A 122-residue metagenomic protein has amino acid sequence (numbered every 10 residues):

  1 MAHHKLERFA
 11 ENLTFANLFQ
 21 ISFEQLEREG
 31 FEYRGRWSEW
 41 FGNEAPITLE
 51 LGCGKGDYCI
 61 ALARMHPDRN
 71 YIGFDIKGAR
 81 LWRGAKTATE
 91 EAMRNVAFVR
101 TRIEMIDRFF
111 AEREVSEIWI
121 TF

Functional and structural regions predicted by a protein language model:
M1-L49, D57-R64: S-adenosyl-L-methionine
L51, F74: Conserved beta-strand/loop positions that form the S-adenosyl-L-methionine
G54: Conserved glycine-rich SAM-binding loop
R69-I72: Short beta-strand element of Class I
K77: Conserved SAM/SAH-binding beta-strand->alpha-helix loop
R80: Conserved short alpha-helix immediately C-terminal to the canonical SAM/SAH-binding motif I of Rossmann-like
G84: Conserved SAM-binding loop
T87-R113: S-adenosyl-L-methionine
